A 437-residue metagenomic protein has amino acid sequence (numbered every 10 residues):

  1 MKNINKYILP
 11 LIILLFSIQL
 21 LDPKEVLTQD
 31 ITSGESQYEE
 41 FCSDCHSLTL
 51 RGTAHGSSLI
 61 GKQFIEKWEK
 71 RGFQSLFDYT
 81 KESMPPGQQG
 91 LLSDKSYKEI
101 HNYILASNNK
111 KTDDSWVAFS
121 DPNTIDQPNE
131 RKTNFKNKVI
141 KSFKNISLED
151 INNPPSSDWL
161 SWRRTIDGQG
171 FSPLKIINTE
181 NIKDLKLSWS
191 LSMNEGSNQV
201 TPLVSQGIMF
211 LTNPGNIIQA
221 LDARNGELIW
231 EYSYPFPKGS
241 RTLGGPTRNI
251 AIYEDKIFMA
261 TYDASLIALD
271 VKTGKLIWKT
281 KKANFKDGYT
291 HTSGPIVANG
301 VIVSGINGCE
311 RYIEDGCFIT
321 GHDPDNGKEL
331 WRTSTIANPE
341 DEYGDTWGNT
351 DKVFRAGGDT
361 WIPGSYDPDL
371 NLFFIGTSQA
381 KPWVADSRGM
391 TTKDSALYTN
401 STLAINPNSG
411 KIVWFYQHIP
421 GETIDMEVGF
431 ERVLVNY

Functional and structural regions predicted by a protein language model:
D22-Q37, Q88, F143: Electrostatic cytochrome c docking/interface patches
D30-L48, S96, I100: Sequence/structural segment immediately N-terminal to covalent heme-attachment motifs in c-type and related
E35, T49-P85: Gly/Gly-Pro-rich "capping" loops immediately C-terminal to redox-active cysteine motifs in periplasmic/lumenal
Q89-D167: Flexible coil segments in periplasmic/lumen-exposed cytochrome c-class electron-transfer proteins
K138-M193, E227-G239, K275-N284, K328-I336 (+3 more regions): Aromatic (tryptophan-biased) beta-strands that constitute blades/sheets of beta-rich domains
S190-L203, E231-A251, K279-G294, S334-P363 (+3 more regions): Extracytoplasmic beta-rich repeat domains
L269, G316-K328, S395-S409: Beta-propeller blade signature
S304-C317, I375-A396: Short, conserved, GDST-rich strand-edge loop motifs in beta-rich repeat architectures
